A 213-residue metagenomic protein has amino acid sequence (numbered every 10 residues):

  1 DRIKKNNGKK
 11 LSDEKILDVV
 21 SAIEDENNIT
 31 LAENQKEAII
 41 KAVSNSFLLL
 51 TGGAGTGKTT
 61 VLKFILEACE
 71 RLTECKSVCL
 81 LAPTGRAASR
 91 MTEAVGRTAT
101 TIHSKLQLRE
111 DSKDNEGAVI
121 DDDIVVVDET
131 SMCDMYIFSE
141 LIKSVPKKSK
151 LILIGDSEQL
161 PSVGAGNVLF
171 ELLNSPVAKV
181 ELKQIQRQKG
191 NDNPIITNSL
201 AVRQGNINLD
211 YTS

Functional and structural regions predicted by a protein language model:
D1-E37: Pre-P-loop entry segment of helicase/translocase ATPase cores
I3, K41, E158-S213: Conserved helicase motor core of P-loop NTPases
V43-L50: Pre-Walker A (Motif I) flank of P-loop NTPase domains
K58: Conserved lysine of the Walker
V61, I65: Hydrophobic positions on the alpha1 helix immediately C-terminal to the Walker A/P-loop
V78-D123: Inter-Walker segment of RecA-like/P-loop motor cores
D111-D123, C133-S149: Short basic/glycine-enriched coil/helix segment immediately N-terminal to the Walker B
D128-E129, G155: Walker B catalytic acidic pair
